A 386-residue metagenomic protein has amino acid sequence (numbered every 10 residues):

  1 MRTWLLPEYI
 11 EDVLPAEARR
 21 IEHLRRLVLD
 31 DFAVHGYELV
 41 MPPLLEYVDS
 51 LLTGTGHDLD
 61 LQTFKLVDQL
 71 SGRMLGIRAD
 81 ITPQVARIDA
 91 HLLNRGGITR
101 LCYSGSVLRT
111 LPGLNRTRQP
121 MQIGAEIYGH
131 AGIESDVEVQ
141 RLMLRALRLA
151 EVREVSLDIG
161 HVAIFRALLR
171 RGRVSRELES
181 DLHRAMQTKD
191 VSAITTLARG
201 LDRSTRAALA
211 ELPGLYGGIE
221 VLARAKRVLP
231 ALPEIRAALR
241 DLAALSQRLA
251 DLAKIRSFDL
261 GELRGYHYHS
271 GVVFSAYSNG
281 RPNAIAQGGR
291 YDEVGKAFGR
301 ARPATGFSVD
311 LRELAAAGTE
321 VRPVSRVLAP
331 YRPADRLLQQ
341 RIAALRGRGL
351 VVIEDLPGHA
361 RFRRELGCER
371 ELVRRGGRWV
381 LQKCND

Functional and structural regions predicted by a protein language model:
M1-R78, P83, V137: TRNA-binding/sensing appendages of the translation machinery
E17-H35, Y47, T82-R95, L101-V152 (+1 more regions): Positively charged, Gly/Ser-enriched RNA/tRNA-binding surfaces
P42-D60, G160-R170, L263-G271, A360-R364: Beta-rich nucleic-acid/ligand-interaction surfaces
Q62-L70, R173-T196: Acidic, His- and aromatic-enriched active-site or binding-groove loops in soluble protein domains that engage sugars
K65-G76, R184-Q187, G289, R375-D386: Short, basic, helix/turn surface patches
A131, S135, D158, F165 (+3 more regions): Cap/lid and interdomain-hinge subdomains that line or gate substrate/regulatory clefts in soluble alpha/beta enzymes
E154-F165, L182, S257-L263: Short, surface-exposed recognition loops or helix-turn segments adjacent to catalytic cores
H161, K189-D190, G218: Short, solvent-exposed helix-helix connector turns and helix-capping sites enriched in acidic/polar residues
